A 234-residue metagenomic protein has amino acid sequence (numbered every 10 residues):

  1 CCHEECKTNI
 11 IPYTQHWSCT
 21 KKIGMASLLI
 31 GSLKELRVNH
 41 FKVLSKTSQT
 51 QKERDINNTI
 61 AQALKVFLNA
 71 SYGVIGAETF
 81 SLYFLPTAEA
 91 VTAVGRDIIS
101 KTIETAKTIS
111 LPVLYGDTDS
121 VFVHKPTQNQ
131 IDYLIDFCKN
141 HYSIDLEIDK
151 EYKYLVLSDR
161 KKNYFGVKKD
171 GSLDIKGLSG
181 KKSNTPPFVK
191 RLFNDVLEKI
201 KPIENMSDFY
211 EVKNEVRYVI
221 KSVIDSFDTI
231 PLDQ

Functional and structural regions predicted by a protein language model:
C1-Q234: Conserved acidic
